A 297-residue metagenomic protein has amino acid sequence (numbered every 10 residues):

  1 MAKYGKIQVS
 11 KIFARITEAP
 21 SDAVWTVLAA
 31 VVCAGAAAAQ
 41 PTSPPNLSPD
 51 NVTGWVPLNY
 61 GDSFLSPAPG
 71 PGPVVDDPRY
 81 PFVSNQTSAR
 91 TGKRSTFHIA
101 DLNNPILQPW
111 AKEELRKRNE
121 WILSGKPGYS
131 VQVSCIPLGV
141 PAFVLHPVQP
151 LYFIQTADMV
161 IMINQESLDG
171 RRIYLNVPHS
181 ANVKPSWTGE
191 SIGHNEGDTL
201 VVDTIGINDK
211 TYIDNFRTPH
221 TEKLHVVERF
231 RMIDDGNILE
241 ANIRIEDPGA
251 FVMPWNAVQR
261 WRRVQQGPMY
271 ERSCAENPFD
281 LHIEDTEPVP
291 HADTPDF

Functional and structural regions predicted by a protein language model:
M1, A30-G35, T53-G54: Short intrinsically disordered, low-complexity coil segments enriched in acidic
M1-S21: N-terminal secretory signal peptides that target proteins for export/translocation
Q8, A29-V32, T87: Local alpha-helix boundary/kink/capping signal
A19-G35: Bacterial N-terminal signal peptides
A39-F297: PEST-like low-complexity, intrinsically disordered acidic/proline/serine-rich tracts that flank trafficking/processing
